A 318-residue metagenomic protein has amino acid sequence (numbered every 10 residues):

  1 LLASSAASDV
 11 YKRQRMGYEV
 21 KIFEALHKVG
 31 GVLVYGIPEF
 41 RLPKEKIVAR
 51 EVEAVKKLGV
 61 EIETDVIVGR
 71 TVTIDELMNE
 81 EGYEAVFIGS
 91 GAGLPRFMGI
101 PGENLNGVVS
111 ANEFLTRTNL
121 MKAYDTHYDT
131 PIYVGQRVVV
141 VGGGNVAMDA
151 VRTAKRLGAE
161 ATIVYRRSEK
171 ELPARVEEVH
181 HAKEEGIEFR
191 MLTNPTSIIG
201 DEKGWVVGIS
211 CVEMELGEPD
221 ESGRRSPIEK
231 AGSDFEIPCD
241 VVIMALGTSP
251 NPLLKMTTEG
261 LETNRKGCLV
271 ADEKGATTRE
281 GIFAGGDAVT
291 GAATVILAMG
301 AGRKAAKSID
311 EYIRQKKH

Functional and structural regions predicted by a protein language model:
L1-A7, Y11: Single conserved hydrophobic/aromatic residue that forms the stacking wall/gate of nucleotide- or nucleobase-binding
S5, G143-G144, D287: Glycine-rich Rossmann-fold phosphate-binding loop(s) that bind the pyrophosphate of adenine dinucleotide cofactors
S5, V48, I62-G135, I243 (+1 more regions): FAD-binding core/adjacent interface of flavoenzyme oxidoreductases
I22, L26-K57, I62, V151-S197: Rossmann-like dinucleotide-binding cores of NAD(P)H-dependent redox enzymes
K57-E80, H127-T130, L192-D240: A structured beta-alpha segment of the ubiquitous adenosine-cofactor-binding alpha/beta core
D65, V134-R137, L192, R279: Phosphate-coordination loops involved in phosphoryl transfer and adenosine-cofactor binding
N104-G135, P219-A292: FAD-site-proximal beta/loop scaffold in flavoenzymes
A288-I313: A conserved FAD-binding loop/helix module that cradles the flavin
